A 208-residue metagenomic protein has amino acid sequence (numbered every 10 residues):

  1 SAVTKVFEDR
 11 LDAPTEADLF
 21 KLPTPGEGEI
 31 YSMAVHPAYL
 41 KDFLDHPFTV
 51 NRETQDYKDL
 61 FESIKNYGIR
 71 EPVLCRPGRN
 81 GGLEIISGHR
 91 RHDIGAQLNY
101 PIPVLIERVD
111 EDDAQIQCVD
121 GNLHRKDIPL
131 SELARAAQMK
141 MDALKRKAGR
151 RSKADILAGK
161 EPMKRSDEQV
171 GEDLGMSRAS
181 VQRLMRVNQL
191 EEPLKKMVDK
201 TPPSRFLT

Functional and structural regions predicted by a protein language model:
S1-E107, A114-D127: Short, charged/polar connector segments at secondary-structure boundaries
F48-K58, R91-N188, D199-P202, L207: Amphipathic, charge-rich alpha-helical segments that serve as recognition/docking helices
G68, V73, L144-A148, E192: Structural motif corresponding to the C-terminal cap of alpha-helices
